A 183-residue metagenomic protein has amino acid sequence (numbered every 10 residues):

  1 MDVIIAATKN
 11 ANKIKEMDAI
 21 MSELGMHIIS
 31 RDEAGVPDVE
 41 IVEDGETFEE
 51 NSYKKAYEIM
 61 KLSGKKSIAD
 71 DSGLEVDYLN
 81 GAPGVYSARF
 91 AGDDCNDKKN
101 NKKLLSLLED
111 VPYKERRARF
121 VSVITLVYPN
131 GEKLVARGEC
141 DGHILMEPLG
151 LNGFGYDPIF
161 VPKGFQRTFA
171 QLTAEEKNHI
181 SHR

Functional and structural regions predicted by a protein language model:
D2-I5, A11-H182: Anionic-ligand binding patches
